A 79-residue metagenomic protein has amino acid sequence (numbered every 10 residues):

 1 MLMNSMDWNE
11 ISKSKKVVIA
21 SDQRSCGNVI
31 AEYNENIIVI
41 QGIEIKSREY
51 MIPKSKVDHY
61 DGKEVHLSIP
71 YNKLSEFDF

Functional and structural regions predicted by a protein language model:
M1-F79: Peripheral interaction segments used for macromolecular assembly
